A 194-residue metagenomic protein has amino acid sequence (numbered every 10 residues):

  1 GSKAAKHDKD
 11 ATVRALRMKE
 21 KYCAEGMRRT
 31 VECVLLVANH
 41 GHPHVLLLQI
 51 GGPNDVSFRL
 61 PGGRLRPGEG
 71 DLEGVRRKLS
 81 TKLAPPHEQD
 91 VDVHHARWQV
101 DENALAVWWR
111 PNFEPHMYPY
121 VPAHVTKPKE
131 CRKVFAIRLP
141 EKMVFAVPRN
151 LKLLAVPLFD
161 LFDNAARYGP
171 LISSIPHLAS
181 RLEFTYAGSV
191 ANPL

Functional and structural regions predicted by a protein language model:
G1-L194: N-terminal leader/linker segments that precede catalytic domains of diphosphate-processing enzymes
